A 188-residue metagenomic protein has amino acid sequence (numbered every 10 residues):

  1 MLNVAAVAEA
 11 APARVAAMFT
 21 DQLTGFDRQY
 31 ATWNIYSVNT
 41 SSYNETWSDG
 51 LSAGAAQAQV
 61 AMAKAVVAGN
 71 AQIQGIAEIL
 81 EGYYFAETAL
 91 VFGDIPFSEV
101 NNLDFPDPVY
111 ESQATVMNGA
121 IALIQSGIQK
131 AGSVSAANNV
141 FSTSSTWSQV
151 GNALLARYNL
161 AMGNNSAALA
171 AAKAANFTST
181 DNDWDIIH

Functional and structural regions predicted by a protein language model:
M1-Q22: Acidic, glycine-rich segments characteristic of secretory precursors and extracytoplasmic regions
L23-H188: Structured, solvent-exposed acidic/aromatic patches
